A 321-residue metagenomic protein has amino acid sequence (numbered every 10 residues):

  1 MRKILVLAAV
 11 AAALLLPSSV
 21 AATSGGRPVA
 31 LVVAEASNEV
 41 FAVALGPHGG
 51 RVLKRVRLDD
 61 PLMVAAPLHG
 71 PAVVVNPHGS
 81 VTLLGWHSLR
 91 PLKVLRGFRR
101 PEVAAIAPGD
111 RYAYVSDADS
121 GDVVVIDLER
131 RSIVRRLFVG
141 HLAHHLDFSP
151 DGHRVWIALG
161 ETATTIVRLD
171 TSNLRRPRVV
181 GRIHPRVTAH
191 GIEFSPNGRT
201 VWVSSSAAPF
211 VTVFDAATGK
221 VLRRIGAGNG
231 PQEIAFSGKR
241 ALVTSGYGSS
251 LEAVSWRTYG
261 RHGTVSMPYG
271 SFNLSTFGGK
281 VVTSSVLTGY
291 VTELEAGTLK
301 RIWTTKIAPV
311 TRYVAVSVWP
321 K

Functional and structural regions predicted by a protein language model:
M1-I4: Positively charged n-region of N-terminal signal peptides that target proteins for export
L7-P17: Bacterial N-terminal signal peptides
S19-K321: Predominantly soluble domains enriched in secretory-pathway, periplasmic, or organellar proteins
